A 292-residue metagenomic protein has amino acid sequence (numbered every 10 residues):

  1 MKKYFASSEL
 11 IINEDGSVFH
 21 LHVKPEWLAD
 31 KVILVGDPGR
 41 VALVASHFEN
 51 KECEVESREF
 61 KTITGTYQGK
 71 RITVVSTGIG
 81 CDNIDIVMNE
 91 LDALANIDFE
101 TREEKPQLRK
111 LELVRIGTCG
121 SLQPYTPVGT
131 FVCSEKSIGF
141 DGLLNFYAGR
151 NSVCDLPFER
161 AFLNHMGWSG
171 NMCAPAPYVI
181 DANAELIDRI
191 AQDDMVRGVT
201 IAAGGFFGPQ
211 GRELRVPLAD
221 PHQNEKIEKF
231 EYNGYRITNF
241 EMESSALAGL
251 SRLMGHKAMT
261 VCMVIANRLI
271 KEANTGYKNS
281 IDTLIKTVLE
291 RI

Functional and structural regions predicted by a protein language model:
M1-Y178: Metabolite-binding pocket within alpha/beta catalytic cores that recognizes anionic/polar moieties
L34, P38-V41, T77-I84, M88 (+5 more regions): Generic structural signal for well-ordered, non-membrane alpha-helical segments in soluble metabolic enzymes
F48-E52, D92-A95, F99, I190-D194 (+2 more regions): Structural signal for hydrophobic packing residues in well-ordered secondary-structure cores of soluble enzyme domains
G120, S137, I201-G208, A246 (+1 more regions): Glycine-rich beta-alpha junction loops
F158-Y232: Active-site rim beta-loop-alpha module in soluble metabolic enzymes
G234-T238: Short pre-catalytic strand/loop immediately N-terminal to key active-site residues, enriched for Gly-Thr
F240-H256, V261: Short glycine-rich, acidic/polar surface loops and turns
N267-I292: His/Asp/Glu-rich mid-to-C-terminal helical/loop segments that flank catalytic regions of hydrolases
